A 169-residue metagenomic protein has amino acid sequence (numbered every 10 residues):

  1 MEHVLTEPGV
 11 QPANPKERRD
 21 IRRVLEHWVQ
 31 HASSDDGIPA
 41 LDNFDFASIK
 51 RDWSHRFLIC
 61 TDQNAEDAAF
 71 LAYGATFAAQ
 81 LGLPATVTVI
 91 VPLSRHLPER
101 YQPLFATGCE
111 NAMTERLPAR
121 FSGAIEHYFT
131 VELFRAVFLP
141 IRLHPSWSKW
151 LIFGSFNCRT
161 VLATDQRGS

Functional and structural regions predicted by a protein language model:
E2, P8-P12, H27, H31 (+1 more regions): Sensory/regulatory domains in signal-transduction proteins
P12, K16-R19: Alpha-helix boundary/N-cap detector
S33-D36: Non-globular, low-complexity intrinsically disordered regions
